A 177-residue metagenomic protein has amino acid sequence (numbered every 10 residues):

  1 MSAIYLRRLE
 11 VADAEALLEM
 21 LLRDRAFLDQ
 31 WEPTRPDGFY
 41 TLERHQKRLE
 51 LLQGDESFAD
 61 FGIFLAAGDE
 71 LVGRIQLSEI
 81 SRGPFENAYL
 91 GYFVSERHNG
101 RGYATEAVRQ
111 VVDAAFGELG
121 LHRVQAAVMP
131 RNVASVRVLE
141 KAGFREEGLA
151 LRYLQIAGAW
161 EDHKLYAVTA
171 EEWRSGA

Functional and structural regions predicted by a protein language model:
M1-R97, W160-A177: GNAT-family acyltransferases
V11, E15-E19, T105-G117: Amphipathic alpha-helical segments that line or abut small-molecule/effector binding pockets and mediate allosteric
P36, R131, L154: Positions that flank functional sites
Y92-V94, G100-A114, V133-K141: Conserved acetyl-CoA-binding loop-helix of GNAT-fold acetyltransferases
E118-A127: Conserved GNAT acetyl-CoA-binding A-motif
L119, K141-A142: Structural motif
A127, R145-H163: Conserved catalytic-core motifs of GNAT/GCN5-like acyltransferases
